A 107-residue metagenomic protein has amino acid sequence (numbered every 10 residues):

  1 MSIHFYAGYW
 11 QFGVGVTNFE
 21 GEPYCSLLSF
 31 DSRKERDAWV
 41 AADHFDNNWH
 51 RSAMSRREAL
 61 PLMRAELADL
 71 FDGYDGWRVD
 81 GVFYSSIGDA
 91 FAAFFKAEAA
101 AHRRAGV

Functional and structural regions predicted by a protein language model:
M1-Y24, A41, F71-V79: Short aromatic-glycine-(Arg/Gly/Cys) micro-motifs in beta-strand/loop hairpins
C25, V40-V107: Short, mixed-charge low-complexity intrinsically disordered segments
S26-F30: Short, well-ordered beta-strand segments in beta-rich or mixed alpha/beta enzyme and ligand-binding folds
S32-K34, S86: Alpha-helix N-cap recognition
K34-E35, A42: K/E-rich alpha-helical interaction surfaces of small helical-bundle regulatory domains
